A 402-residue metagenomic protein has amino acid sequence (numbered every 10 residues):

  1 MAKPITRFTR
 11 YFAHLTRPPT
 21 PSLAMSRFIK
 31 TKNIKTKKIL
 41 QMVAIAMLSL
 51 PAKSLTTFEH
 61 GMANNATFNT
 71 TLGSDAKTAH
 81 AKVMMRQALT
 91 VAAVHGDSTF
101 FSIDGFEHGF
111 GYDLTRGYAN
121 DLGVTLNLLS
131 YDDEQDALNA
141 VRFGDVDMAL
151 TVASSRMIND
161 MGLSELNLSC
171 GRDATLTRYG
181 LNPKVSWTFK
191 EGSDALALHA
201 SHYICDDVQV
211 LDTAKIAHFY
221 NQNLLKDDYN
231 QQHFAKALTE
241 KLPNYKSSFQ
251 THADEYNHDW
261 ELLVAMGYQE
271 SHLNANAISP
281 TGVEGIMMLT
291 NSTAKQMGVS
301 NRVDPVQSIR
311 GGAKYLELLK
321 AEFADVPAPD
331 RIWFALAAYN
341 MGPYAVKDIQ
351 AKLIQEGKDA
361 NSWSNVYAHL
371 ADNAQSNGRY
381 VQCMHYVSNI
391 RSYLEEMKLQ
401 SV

Functional and structural regions predicted by a protein language model:
S54, L224-L273, V306, F323: Export/targeting segments at the very N-terminus of extracytoplasmic proteins
F58-A153: Extracytoplasmic small-molecule ligand-binding "clamshell" domains of the periplasmic binding protein/Venus flytrap
F58-S74, G109-D121, L181-Q222, P243 (+1 more regions): Extended ligand-binding regions for polar small-molecule ligands
A93-H95, G162-S201, N230, H369-D372 (+1 more regions): Periplasmic-binding protein-like
L150-E165, K347-D348, K352-G357: A ligand-binding cleft/hinge motif common to bilobed small-molecule-binding domains
H258-N274, I309-A313, A335-N340, I390: Short, functionally critical alpha-helical segments immediately adjacent to catalytic or ligand/cofactor-binding
N276-S300, Q307-L318, N361-Y367, I390: Substrate-binding/active-site groove segments that recognize and process beta-1,4-linked N-acetyl-hexosamine
A335-S401: Catalytic and substrate-binding regions of cell-wall glycan-acting enzymes that process beta-1,4-linked
